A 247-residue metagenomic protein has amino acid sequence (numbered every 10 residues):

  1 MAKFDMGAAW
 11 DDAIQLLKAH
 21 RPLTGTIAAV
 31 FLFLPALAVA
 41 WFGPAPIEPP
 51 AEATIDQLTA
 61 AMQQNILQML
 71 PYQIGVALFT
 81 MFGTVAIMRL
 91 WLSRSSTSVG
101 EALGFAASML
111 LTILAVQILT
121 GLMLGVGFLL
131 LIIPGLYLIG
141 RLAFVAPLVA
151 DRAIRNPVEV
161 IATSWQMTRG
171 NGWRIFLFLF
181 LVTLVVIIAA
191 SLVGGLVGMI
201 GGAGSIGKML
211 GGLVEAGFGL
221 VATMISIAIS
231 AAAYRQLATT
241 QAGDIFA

Functional and structural regions predicted by a protein language model:
M1-I47, G135-K208, A216, Q241-A247: Nonpolar helix-loop interface/hinge motif
T24-G25, T97-L119, T163: Interfacial transmembrane-helix boundary/kink motif in multi-pass membrane proteins
I47-N65: Perimembrane loop-to-helix junctions flanking transmembrane segments
L58-M62, F105-M109, W165-M167: Short membrane-interface loop/juxtamembrane segments of multi-pass integral membrane proteins
Q63-R94, G121-E159, I206-Q241: Selective recognition of hydrophobic, aromatic-rich stretches within alpha-helical transmembrane segments of polytopic
